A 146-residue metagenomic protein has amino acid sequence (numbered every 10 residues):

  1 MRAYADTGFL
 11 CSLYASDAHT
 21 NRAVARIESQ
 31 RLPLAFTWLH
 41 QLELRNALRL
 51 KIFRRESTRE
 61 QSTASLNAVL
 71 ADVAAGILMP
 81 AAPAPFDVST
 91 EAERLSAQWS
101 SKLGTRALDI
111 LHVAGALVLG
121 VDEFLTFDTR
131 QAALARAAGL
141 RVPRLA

Functional and structural regions predicted by a protein language model:
M1-E43, A47-A64, T129, A138-R141: Short, well-structured N-terminal submotif of metal-dependent ribonuclease cores
L39-A97: Active-site-proximal, substrate-binding regions of enzyme catalytic domains and RNA-binding/basic surfaces
G76-T129, A133: Active-site neighborhoods of divalent-metal-dependent phosphate/nucleic-acid chemistry enzymes
L145-A146: Short beta->alpha connector loops at strand-helix junctions that form conserved, small/polar/Pro-enriched
